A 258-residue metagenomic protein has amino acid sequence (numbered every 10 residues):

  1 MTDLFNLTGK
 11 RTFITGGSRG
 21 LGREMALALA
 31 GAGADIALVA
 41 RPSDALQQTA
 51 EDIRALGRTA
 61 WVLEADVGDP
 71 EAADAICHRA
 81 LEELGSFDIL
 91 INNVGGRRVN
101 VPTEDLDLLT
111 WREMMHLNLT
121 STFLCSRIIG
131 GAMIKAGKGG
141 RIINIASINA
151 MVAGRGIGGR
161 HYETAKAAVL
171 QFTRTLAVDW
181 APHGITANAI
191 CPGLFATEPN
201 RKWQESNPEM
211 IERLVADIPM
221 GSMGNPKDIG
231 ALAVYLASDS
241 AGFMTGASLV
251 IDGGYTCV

Functional and structural regions predicted by a protein language model:
T2-N6, R97-N100, A233-V234, T245-V258: Short C-terminal tail/terminal secondary-structure segment of NAD(P)H-dependent dehydrogenase/reductase domains
S18-G20: Conserved glycine-rich cofactor-binding loop
S43-D44, E64-I76, L108, D228: The beta1-alpha1 cofactor-binding region of Rossmann-like NAD(H)/NADP(H)-dependent oxidoreductases
V101-T103, D107-M115, L214: Substrate-binding pocket helix/loop in short-chain dehydrogenase/reductase
S126, A165, T173: Active-site helix of classical SDR
S147: Residue(s) in the substrate-gating loop at a strand-loop-helix junction that position the organic substrate next
A181, T186, M244-G246: Short, small/polar-rich loop/turn modules that mediate ligand/substrate recognition or access, typified
